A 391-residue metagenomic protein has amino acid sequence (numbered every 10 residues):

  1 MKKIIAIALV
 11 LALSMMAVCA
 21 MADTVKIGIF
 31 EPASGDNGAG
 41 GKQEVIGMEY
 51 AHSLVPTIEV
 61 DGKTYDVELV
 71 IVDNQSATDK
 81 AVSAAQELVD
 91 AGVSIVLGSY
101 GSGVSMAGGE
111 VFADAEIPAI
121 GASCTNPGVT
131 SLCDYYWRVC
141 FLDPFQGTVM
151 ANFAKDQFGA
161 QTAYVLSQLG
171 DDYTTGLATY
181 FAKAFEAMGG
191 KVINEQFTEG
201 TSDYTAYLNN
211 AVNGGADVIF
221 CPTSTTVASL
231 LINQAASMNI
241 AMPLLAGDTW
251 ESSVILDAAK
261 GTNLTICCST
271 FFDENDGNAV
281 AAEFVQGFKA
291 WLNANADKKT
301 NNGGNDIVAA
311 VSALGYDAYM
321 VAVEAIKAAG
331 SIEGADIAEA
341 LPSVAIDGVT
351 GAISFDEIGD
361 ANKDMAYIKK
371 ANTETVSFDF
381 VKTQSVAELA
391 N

Functional and structural regions predicted by a protein language model:
G28-E49, V72-T78, G101-G103, L166-T175 (+2 more regions): Extracytoplasmic "Venus flytrap"
I29, L88-Y100, I120-A122, Y164-S167 (+4 more regions): Periplasmic-binding protein-like
A39-E44, I58-T130, V139, F197-T205 (+3 more regions): Beta-alpha junction/loop-to-helix N-cap segments that form part of ligand/metal-binding clefts
D73, G128-F153, N194-Q196, K260-D273: Short beta-strand elements at the ligand-binding edges of bilobed clamshell
V111-D114, A178-E274: Extracellular/periplasmic bilobed ligand-binding domains
Y136-E199, V218: An alpha-beta-alpha
A236-Y316, A371-N372, V381-E388: Extracellular/periplasmic periplasmic-binding protein-like sensory domains
A294-A313, V321-V376: Segments of small-molecule ligand-sensing domains
